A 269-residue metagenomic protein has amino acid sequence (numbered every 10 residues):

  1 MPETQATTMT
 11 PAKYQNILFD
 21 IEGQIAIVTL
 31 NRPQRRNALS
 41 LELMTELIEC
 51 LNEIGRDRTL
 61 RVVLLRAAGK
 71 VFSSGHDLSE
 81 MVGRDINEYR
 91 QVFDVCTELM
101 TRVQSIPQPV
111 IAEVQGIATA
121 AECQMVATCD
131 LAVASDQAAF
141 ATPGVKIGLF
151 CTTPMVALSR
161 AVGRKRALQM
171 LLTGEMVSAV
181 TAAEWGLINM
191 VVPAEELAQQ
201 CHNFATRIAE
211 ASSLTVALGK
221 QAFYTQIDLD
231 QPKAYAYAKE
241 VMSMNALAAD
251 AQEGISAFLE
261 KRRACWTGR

Functional and structural regions predicted by a protein language model:
M1-G23, D57, G174-V180, E195 (+2 more regions): C-terminal alpha-helix plus adjacent terminal tail
P2-A68, T101: Conserved CoA-thioester-binding segment of acyl-CoA-metabolizing enzymes
I25-T29, L64-R66, D85, I111-E113 (+1 more regions): Structural motif
V28, R32, L47, L65 (+6 more regions): Terminal peptide-recognition signature
T45, R56-T59, A67-R102, A118 (+1 more regions): Glycine- (often His-adjacent) and acidic-residue-rich active-site loop that binds/positions the CoA thioester
T101-V216, S243, L247-A248, E253-S256 (+1 more regions): Crotonase-fold acyl-CoA enzyme core
